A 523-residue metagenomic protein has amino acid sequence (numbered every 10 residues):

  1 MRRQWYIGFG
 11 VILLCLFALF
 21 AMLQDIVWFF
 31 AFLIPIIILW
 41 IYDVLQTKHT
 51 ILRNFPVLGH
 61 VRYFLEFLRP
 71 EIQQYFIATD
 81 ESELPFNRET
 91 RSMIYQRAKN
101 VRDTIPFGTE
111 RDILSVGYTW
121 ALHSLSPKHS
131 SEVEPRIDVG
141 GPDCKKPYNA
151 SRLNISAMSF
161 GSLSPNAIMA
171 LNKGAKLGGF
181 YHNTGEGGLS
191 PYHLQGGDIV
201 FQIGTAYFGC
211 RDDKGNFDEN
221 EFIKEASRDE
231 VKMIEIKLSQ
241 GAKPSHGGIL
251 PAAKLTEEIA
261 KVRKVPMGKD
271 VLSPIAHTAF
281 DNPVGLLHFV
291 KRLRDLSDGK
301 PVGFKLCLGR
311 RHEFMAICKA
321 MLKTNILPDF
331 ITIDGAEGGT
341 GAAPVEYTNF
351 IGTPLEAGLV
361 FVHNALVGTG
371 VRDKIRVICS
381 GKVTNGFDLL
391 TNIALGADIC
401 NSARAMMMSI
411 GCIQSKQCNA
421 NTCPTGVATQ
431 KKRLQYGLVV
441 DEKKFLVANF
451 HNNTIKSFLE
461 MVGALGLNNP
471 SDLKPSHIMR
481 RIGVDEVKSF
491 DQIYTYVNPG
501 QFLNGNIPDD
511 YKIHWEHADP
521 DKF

Functional and structural regions predicted by a protein language model:
M1-K176, F180-N183, G187-G197, F201-Q202 (+3 more regions): Conserved, well-structured core domains of diverse proteins
I37, T47, V57-H60, S151-N154 (+14 more regions): General structural feature for long, well-ordered alpha-helical segments within catalytic domains of soluble enzymes
F67, E71, Y75, G178 (+11 more regions): Change "in soluble alpha/beta enzymes" to "in soluble alpha/beta proteins
P165, M169, G178, I223 (+5 more regions): Internal alpha/beta core interface subdomains
F201, Y207-G209, A252-D281, G341-E356 (+1 more regions): Glycine-rich tight-turn/loop motif centered on a GG-T
R228-R263, G396, Q414-R433, H451 (+1 more regions): Mobile "lid/hinge" segments at catalytic clefts and subdomain interfaces of large enzymes
L272-Q435: Glycine-rich phosphate/ribose-binding loops and adjacent secondary-structure elements that form binding surfaces
T384-L389, I393-P499, L503-D519: Gly/Ser/Thr/Ala-enriched C-terminal appendages of enzymes
